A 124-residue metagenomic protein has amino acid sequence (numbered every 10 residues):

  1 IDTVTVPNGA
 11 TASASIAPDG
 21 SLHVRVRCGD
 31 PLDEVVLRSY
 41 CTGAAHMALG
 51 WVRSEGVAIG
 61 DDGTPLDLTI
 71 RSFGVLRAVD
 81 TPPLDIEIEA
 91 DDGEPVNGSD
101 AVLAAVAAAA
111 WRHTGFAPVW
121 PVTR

Functional and structural regions predicted by a protein language model:
I1-R124: C-terminal catalytic domains of large/alpha subunits in multi-subunit enzymes
